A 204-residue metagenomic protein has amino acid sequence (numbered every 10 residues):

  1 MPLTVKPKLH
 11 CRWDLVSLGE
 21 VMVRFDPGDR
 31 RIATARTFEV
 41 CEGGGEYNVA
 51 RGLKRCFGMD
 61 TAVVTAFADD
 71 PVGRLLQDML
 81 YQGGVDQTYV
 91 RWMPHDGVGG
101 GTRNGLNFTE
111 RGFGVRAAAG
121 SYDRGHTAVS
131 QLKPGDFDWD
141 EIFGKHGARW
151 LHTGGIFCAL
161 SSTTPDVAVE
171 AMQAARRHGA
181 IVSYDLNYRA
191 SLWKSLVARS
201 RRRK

Functional and structural regions predicted by a protein language model:
P2-W13, K133-F143, T164-R177, K204: Short amphipathic alpha-helices and their capping/turn segments at secondary-structure boundaries
P2-Y89, F113, A119-G120, P134: Glycine-rich phosphate/adenosyl-contacting loop at the front of the ribokinase-like
V21, H126, Y188-A190: Glycine-rich beta-alpha junction loops
R24-F25, S130, A159-L160: Short glycine-rich, flexible loops that bind phosphorylated cofactors or substrates
G52, N107, E170-A174: Alpha-helical scaffold segments in soluble metabolic enzymes
L53, Y89-G97, S191-V197: Short regulatory "switch" loops immediately downstream of catalytic or recognition motifs within protein catalytic
D60-G155, A180: Conserved N-terminal subdomain of the carbohydrate kinase-like
W150-K204: Conserved beta-alpha-beta core of the PfkB/ribokinase-like small-molecule kinase fold
